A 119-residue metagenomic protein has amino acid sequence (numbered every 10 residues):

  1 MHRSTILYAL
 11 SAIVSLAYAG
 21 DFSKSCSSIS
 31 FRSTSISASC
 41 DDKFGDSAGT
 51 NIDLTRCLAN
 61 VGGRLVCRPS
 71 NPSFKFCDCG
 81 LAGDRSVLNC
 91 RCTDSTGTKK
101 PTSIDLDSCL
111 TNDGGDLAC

Functional and structural regions predicted by a protein language model:
M1-A19: Fungal secretory targeting signals
Y18-C119: A structural motif
